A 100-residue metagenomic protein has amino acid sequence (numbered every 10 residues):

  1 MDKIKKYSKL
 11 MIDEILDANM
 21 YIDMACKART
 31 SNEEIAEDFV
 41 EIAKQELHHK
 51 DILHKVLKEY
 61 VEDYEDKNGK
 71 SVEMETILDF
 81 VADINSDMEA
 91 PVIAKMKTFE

Functional and structural regions predicted by a protein language model:
M1-E100: Non-heme di-metal
